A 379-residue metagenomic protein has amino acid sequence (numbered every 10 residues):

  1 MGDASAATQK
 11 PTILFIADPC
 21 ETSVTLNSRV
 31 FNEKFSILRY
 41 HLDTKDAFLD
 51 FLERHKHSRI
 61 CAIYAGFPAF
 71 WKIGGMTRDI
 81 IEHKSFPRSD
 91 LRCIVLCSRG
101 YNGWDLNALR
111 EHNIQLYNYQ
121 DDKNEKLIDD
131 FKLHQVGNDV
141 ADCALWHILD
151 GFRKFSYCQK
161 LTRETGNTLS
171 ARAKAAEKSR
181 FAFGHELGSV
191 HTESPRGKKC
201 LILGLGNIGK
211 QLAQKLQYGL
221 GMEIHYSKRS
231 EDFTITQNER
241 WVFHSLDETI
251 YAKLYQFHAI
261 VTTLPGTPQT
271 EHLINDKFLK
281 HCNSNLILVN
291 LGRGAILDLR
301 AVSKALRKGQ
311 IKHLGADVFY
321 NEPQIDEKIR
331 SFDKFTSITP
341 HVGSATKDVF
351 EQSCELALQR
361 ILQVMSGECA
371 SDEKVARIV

Functional and structural regions predicted by a protein language model:
M1-W71: N-terminal glycine-/charge-rich "phosphate-binding" loop or analogous flexible N-terminal tail
L38, H225, A295: Conserved beta-strand positions in the Rossmann-like core of class I SAM-dependent methyltransferases
R54-K56, P87, S194, A252-L254 (+2 more regions): Structural alpha-helical scaffold elements that stabilize or flank donor/cofactor-binding regions in carbohydrate
C61-S170: Phosphate/diphosphate ligand-binding glycine-rich loop within oxidoreductases
W71, S230-K328: Rossmann-like adenosine-cofactor binding region
F155-Q211: Glycine-rich NAD(P)-binding loop of Rossmann-like domains
Y218-E223, K312: Conserved S-adenosyl-L-methionine
N285-V379: Rossmann-like dinucleotide-binding domain for NAD(H)/NADP(H)
